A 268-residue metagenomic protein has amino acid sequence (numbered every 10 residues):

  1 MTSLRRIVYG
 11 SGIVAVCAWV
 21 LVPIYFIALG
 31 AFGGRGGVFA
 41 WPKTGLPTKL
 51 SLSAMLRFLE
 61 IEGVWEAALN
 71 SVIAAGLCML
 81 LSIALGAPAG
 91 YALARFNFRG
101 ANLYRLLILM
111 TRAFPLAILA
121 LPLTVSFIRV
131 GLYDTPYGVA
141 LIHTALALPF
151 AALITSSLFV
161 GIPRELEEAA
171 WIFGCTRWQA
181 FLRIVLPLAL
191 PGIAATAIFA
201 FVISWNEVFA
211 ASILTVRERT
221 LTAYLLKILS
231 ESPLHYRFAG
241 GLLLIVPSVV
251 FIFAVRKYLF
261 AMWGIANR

Functional and structural regions predicted by a protein language model:
M1-S3: Short, Lys/Arg-rich, polar N-terminal cytosolic tail immediately upstream of the first transmembrane signal-anchor
R6-R268: A structural signal for multi-pass alpha-helical bundles of membrane permease subunits that mediate small-molecule
